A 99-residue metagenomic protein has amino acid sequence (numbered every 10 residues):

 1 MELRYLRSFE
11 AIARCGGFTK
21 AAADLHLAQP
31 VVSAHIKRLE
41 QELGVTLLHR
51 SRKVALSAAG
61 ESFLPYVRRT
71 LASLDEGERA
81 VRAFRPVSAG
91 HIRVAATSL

Functional and structural regions predicted by a protein language model:
E2-Y5, Q29, G60, V67 (+1 more regions): The N-cap/first-turn positions of alpha helices within or immediately adjacent to helix-turn-helix DNA-binding domains
I12-H26: Short helix-boundary/capping micro-motifs
A23-D24, Q41, E61: Alpha-helical residues within the helix-turn-helix
E40-A58: A short LG(V/I)-centered, amphipathic sequence patch enriched for acidic residue(s) preceding the LG motif
E42-L43, F63-R85: Alpha-helical linker/hinge and terminal dimerization helices associated with HTH transcriptional regulators
R82-L99: Interdomain hinge and pocket-entrance segments immediately C-terminal to HTH DNA-binding domains
